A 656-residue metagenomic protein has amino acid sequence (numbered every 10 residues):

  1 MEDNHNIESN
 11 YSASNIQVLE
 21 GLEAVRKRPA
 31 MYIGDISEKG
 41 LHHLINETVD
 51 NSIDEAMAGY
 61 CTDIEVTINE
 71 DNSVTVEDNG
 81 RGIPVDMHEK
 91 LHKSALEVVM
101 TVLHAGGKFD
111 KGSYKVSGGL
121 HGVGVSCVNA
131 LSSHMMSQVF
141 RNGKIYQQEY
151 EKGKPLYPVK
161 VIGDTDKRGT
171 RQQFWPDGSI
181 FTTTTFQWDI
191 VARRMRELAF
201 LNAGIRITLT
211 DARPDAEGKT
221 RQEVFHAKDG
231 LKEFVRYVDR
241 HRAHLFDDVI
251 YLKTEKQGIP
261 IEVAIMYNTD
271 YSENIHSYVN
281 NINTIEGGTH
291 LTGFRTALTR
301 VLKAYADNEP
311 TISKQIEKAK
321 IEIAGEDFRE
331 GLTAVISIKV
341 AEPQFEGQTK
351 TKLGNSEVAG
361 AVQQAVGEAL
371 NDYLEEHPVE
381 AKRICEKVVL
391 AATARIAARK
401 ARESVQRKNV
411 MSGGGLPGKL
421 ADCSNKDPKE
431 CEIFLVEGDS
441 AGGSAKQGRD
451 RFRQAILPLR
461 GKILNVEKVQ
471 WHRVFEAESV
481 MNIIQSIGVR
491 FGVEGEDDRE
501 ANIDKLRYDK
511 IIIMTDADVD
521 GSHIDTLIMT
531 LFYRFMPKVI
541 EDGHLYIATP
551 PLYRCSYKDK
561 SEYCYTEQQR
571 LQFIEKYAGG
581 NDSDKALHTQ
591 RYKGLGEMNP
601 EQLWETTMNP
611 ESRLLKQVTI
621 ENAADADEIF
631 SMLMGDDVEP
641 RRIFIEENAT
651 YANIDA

Functional and structural regions predicted by a protein language model:
M1-N15, L22, L44-N46, D54-A56 (+14 more regions): GHKL-family ATPase ATP-binding module
K27-I45: Conserved short strand/loop->alpha-helix "switch" segment adjacent to the catalytic nucleotide/phosphoryl-transfer site
G82-M87: A short glycine-centered beta->alpha linker in the GHKL/HATPase_c
H88-E89, L96: Short adenine-binding "F-helix/F-box" segment of the Bergerat
E89, E346-A359, Y563-Q569, F573 (+1 more regions): Helical (often loop-to-helix) elements that flank the catalytic cores of nucleotide-handling enzymes
T393-S412, D427-E432, G443, Q447-R449 (+2 more regions): C-terminal interaction appendages of subunits in large macromolecular complexes
